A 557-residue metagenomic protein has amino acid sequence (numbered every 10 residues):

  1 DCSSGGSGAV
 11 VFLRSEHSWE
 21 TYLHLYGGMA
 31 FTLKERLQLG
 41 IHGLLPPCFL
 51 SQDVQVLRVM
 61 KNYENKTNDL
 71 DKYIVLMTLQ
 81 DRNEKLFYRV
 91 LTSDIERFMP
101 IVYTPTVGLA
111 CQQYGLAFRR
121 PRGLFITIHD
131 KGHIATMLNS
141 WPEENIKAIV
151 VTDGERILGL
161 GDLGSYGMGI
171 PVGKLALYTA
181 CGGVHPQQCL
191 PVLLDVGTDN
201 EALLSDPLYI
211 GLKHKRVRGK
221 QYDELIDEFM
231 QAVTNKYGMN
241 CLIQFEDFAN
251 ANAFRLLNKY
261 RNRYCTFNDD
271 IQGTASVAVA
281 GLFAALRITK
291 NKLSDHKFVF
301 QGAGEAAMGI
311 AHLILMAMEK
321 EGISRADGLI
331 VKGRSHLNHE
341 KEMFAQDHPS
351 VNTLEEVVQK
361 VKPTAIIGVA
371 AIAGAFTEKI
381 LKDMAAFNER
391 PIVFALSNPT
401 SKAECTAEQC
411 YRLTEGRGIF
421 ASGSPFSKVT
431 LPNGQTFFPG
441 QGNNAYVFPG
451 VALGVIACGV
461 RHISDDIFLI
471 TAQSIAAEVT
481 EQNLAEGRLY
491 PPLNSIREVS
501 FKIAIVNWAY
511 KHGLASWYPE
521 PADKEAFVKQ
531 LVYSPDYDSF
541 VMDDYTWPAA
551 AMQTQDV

Functional and structural regions predicted by a protein language model:
C2-C265, W508, S516, E525 (+1 more regions): N-terminal ligand-binding/catalytic initiation module
L25-Y26, T266-G273, A285-T289, P391 (+5 more regions): Adenosine-phosphate binding glycine-rich loop
G40, V150, A278, A306 (+5 more regions): Buried hydrophobic positions in well-ordered alpha/beta secondary-structure cores of metabolic enzymes
T67, Y114-F118, R122, P142 (+17 more regions): Structural signal for hydrophobic packing residues in well-ordered secondary-structure cores of soluble enzyme domains
K131, D195-V196, E246-A251, K297-G304 (+3 more regions): A glycine-rich phosphate-binding loop feature that marks nucleotide/adenosyl-phosphate handling sites
M137-L138, G159-I170, E201-L208, A253-K259 (+8 more regions): Short acidic, glycine/serine/threonine-rich loops at helix termini
R263-Y264, N268-G368, S516, W547-P548 (+1 more regions): Glycine-rich phosphate/diphosphate-binding loop of Rossmann-like nucleotide-binding domains
A345-L431: Rossmann-like adenosine-cofactor binding region
